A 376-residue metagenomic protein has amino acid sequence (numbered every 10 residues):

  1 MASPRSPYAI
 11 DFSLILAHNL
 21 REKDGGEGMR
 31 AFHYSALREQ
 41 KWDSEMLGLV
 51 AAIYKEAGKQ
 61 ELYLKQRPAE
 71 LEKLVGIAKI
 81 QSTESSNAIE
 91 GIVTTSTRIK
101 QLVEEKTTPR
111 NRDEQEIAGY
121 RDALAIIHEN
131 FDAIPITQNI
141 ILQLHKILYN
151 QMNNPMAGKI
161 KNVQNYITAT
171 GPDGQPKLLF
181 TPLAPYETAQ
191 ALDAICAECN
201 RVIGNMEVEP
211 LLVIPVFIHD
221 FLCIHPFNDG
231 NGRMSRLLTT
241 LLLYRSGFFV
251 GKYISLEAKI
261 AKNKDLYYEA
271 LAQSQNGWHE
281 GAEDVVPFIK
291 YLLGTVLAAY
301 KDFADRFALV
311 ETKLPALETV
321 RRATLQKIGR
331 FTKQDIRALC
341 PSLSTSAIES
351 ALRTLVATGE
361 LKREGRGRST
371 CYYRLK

Functional and structural regions predicted by a protein language model:
A2-K376: FIC/Doc superfamily catalytic core
